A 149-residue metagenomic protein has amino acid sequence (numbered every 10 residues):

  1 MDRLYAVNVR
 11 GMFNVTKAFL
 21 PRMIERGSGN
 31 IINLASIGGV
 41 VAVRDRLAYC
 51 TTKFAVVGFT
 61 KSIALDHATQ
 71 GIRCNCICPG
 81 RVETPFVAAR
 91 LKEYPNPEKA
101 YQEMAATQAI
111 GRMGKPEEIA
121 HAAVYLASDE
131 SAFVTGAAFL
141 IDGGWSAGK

Functional and structural regions predicted by a protein language model:
M1-F13, S28, I32, Y49 (+3 more regions): Catalytic Tyr-X3-Lys loop
V7-E25, A64-L65, T69, V124 (+1 more regions): Amphipathic alpha-helical dimer-interface segment in Rossmann-like NAD(P)H-dependent oxidoreductases
T16, T52, T60: Active-site helix of classical SDR
S36: Residue(s) in the substrate-gating loop at a strand-loop-helix junction that position the organic substrate next
V41, A123-V124, T135-K149: Short C-terminal tail/terminal secondary-structure segment of NAD(P)H-dependent dehydrogenase/reductase domains
A42-C50, S62: Active-site loop-to-helix junction immediately N-terminal to the catalytic Tyr of the SDR YXXXK motif in Rossmann-fold
V57, P79-A89: Short, flexible catalytic-loop segment of classical short-chain dehydrogenase/reductase
A68, R73, V134-G136: Short, small/polar-rich loop/turn modules that mediate ligand/substrate recognition or access, typified
